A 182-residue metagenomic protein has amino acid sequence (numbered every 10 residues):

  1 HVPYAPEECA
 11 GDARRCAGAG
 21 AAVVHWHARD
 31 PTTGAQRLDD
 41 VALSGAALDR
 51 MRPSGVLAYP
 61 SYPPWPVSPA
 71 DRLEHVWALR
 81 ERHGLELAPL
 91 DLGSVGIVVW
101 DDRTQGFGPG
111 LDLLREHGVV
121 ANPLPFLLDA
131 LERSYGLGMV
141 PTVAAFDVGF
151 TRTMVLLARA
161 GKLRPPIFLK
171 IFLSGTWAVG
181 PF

Functional and structural regions predicted by a protein language model:
H1-G11, Y62-D71, E116-A121, A178-G180: Active-site mouth loops of central-metabolism enzymes
E7, V67-E81, V148-L157: Catalytic cores of alpha/beta
C9, C16, H27, A88 (+1 more regions): Conserved, mostly hydrophobic/aromatic
A17-G18, D49-G55, V76-E86, L131-Y135 (+1 more regions): Acidic (Asp/Glu)-rich catalytic clusters
A21-P31, A58-Y62, V143-A144: Short beta-strand segments at enzyme active-site cores
A22-A47, F172-L173: Glycine-rich, proline-tolerant flexible connector loops at the mouths of alpha/beta enzymes
A35-S61, A130-S134: Alpha-helix-loop-beta-strand connector modules within alpha/beta enzyme cores
L87-F182: Catalytic alpha/beta core domains of metabolic enzymes, predominantly
